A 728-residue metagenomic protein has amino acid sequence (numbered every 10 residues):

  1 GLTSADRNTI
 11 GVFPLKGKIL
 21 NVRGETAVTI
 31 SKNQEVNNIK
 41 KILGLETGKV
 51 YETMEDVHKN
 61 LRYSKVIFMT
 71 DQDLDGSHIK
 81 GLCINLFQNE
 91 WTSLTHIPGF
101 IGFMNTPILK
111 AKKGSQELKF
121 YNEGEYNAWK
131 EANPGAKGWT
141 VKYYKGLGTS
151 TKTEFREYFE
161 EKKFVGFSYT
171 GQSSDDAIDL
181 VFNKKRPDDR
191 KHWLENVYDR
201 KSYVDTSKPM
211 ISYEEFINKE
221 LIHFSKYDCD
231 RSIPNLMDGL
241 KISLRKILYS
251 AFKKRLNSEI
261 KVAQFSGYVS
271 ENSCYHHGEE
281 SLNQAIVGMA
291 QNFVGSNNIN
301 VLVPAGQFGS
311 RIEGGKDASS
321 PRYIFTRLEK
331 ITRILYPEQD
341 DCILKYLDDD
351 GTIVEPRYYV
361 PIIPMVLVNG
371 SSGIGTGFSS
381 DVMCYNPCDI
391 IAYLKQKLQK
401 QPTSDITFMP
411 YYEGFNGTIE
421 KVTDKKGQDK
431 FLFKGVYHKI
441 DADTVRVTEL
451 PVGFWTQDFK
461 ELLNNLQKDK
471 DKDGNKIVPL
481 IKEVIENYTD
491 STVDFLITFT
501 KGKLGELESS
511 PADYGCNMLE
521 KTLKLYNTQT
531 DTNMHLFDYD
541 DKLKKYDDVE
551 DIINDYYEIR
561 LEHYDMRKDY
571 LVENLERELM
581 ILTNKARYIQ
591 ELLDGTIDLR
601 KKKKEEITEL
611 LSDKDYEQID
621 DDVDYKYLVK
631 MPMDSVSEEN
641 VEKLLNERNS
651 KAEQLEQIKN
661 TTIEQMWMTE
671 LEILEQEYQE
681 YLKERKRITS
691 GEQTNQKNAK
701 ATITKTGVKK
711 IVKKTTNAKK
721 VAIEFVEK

Functional and structural regions predicted by a protein language model:
G1-T704: Conserved phosphate-chemistry cores used by DNA topoisomerases
I688-K728: Eukaryotic Ser/Thr/Pro-rich intrinsically disordered, low-complexity regulatory regions
